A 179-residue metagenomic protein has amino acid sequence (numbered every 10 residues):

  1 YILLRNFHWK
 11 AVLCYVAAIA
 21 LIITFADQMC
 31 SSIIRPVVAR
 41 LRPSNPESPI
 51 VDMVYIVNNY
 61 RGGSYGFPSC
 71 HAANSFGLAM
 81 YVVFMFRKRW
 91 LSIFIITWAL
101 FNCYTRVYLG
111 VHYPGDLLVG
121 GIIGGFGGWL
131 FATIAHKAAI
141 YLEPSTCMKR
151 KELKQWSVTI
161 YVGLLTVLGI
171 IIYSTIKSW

Functional and structural regions predicted by a protein language model:
Y1-M29, L91-S92: Interfacial segments of alpha-helical transmembrane regions
L3-L4, V38, V107-Y108: Hydrophobic residues in alpha-helical segments
A17-A26, C30, V119-G127, F131: Hydrophobic faces of alpha-helical transmembrane segments in multi-pass integral membrane proteins
T24-N45: Transmembrane alpha-helix/helix-exit interface in multi-pass inner-membrane proteins
N45-P46, V51-Y55: Glycine/small-residue-rich loop that forms an oxyanion/phosphate-binding "nest" at active or ligand-binding sites
V54-W179: Membrane-embedded catalytic cores of phosphoryl/pyrophosphoryl-handling enzymes
